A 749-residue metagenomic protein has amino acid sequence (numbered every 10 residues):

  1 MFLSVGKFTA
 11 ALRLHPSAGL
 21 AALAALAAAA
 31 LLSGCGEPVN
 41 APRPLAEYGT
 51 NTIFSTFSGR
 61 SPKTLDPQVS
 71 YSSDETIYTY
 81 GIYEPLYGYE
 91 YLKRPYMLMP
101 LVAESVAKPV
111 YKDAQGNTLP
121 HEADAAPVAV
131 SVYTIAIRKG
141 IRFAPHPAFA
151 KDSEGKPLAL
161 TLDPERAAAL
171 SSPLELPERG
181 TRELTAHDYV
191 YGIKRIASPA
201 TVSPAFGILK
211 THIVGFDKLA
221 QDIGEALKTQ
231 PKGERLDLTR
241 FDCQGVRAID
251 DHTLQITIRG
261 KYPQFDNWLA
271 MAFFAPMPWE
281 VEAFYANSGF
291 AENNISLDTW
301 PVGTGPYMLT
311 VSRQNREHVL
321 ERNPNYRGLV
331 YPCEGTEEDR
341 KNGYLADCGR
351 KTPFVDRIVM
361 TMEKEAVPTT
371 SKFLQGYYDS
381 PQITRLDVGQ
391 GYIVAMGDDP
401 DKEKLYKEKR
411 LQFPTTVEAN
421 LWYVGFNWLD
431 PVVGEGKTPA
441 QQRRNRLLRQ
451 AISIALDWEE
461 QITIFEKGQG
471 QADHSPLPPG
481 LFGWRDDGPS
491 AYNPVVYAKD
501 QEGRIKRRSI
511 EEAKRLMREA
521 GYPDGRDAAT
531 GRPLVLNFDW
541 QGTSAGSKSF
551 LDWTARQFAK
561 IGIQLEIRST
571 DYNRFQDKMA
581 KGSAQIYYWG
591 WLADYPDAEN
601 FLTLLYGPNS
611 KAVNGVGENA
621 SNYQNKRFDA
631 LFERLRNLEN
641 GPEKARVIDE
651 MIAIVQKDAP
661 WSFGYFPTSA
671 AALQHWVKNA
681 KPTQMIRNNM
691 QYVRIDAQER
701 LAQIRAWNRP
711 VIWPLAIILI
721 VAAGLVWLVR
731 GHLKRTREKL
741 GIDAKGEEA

Functional and structural regions predicted by a protein language model:
M1-L14: N-terminal secretory signal peptides that target proteins for export/translocation
L32-G34: C-terminal motif of bacterial Sec signal peptides marking the signal peptidase cleavage site
G36-A46, Y91-L92, K139-A200, P231-L236 (+9 more regions): Extracytoplasmic/periplasmic ligand-capture domains
P44-R60: Post-signal peptide N-terminal segment of mature Sec-exported envelope proteins
F57-A125, V302: N-terminal lobe/hinge region of extracytoplasmic solute-binding protein
G59-T79, E90-Y91, P147-A150, F265-P276 (+3 more regions): A structural "hinge/loop" feature
P127-A129, D250: Residue-level recognition of beta-strand termini and adjacent short loop/turns
D649-M685: Extracytoplasmic/lumenal ectodomains and periplasmic regions of secretory and membrane proteins
